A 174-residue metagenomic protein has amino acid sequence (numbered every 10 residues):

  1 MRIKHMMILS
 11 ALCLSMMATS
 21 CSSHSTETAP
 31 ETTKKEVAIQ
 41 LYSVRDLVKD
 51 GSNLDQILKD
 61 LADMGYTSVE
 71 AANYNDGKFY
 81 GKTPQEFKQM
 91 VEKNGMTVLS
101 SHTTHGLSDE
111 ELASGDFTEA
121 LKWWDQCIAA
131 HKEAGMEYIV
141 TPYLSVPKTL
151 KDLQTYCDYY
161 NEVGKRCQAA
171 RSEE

Functional and structural regions predicted by a protein language model:
M1-I8: Bacterial N-terminal signal peptides that target proteins for export
M17-S20: C-terminal motif of bacterial Sec signal peptides marking the signal peptidase cleavage site
A29-L54: Boundary/entry segment of secreted carbohydrate-active catalytic domains
K35-L41, V69-A71, V98-T103, I139-T141: Hydrophobic faces of well-ordered beta-strands that scaffold small-molecule active sites in alpha/beta enzyme cores
R45-G51, A71-T83, G106-L121, V146-Q154: Acidic-and-aromatic substrate-binding clefts and catalytic sites of carbohydrate-active enzymes
L47-A62, D116-A130: Short, acidic/polar
L54-N75, A130-Y138: Catalytic domains of carbohydrate-active enzymes, especially glycoside hydrolases
D109-E173: Active-site acidic/histidine proton-transfer and metal-coordination neighborhood in alpha/beta enzyme cores
